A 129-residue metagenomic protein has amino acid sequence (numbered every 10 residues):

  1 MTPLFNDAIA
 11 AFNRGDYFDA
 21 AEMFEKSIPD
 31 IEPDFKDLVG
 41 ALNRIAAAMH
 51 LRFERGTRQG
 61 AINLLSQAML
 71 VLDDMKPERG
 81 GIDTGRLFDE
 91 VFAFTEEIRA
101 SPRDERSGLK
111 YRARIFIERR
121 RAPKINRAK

Functional and structural regions predicted by a protein language model:
L4, R44-I45, L64: TPR repeat positional signature
F12-N13, R52-F53: Hydrophobic/aromatic side-chain positions at a characteristic register within alpha-helices of tetratricopeptide repeats
D16, G56-T57: Residues in the short coil linking paired helices within alpha-helical repeat scaffolds
E22-R44, L72-R79: Short, charge-rich amphipathic alpha-helical segments embedded in non-transmembrane helical bundles/solenoids
V39-A47, K76-S101: TPR/TPR-like alpha-solenoid helical repeat scaffolds
T57-K76: TPR/TPR-like (Sel1-like) alpha-helical repeat modules
D89-K129: A hydrophobic membrane-anchoring alpha-helix module
